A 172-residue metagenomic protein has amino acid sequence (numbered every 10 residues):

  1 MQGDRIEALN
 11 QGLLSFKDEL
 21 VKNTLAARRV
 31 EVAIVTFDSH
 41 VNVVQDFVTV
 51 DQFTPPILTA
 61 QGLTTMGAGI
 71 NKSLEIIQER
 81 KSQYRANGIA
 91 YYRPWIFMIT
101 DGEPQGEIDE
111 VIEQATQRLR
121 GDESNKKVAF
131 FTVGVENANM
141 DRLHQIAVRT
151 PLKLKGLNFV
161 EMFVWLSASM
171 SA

Functional and structural regions predicted by a protein language model:
M1-V44, I96-F97, T132-V135: Von Willebrand factor
E7, G102-I146: VWA/integrin I-like adhesion module and closely mimicked acidic/polar interface patches used
L9, I34, S73, I89-E107: DG-centered beta-turn motif at the end of beta-strands
L13-V21, S73-S82, I112-R120: Short, well-ordered amphipathic alpha-helices
R28-I57, M140-I146: Short beta-strand-loop
N42, Q52-Y92, A129-D141, N158-W165: Von Willebrand factor
G67, A86-G88, Q105, D109-I112 (+1 more regions): P-loop NTP-binding core
V148-A172: C-terminal helix of von Willebrand factor
